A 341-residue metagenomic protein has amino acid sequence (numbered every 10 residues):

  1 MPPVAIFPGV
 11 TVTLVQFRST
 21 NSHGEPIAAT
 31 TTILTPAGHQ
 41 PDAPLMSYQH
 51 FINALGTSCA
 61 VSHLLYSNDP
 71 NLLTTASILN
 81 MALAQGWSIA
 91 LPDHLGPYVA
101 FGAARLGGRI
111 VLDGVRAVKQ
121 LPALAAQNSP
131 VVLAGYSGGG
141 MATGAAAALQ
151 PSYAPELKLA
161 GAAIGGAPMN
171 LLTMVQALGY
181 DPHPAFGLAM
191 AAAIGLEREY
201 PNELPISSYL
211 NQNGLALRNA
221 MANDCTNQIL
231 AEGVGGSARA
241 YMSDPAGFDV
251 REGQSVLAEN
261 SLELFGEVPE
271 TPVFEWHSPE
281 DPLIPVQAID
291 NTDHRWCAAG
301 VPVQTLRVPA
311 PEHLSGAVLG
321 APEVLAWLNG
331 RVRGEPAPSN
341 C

Functional and structural regions predicted by a protein language model:
M1-Q40, C297: Catalytic-loop region of hydrolases
N21-A82, D93-L95: Short, surface-exposed "cap/lid" segments of acyl-processing enzymes
T31, A146, T271-P272, P285-R295: Short alpha-helix in the alpha/beta-hydrolase fold that links the catalytic acid
T74-I78, F101-A123: Alpha/beta-hydrolase active-site loop
R116-F186: Primarily recognizes the serine-hydrolase "nucleophile elbow" in alpha/beta-hydrolase and SGNH/GDSL folds
P168-G266: Accessory cap/linker subdomain of secreted extracellular hydrolases
D249-V256, E280-L283, D290-C341: C-terminal catalytic histidine-bearing segment of alpha/beta-hydrolase fold enzymes
P269, F274-D281: Short beta-strand/loop motif that positions the catalytic acidic residue of the alpha/beta-hydrolase fold
